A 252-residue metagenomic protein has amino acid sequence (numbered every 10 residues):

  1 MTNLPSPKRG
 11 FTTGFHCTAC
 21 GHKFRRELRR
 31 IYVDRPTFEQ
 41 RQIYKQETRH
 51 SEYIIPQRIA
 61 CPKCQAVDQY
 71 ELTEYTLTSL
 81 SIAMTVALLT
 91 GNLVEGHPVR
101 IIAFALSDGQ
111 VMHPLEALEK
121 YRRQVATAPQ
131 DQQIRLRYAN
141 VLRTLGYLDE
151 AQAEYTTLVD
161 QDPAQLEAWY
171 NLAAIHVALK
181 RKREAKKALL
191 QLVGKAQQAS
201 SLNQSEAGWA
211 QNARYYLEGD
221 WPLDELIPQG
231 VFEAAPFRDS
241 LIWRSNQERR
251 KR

Functional and structural regions predicted by a protein language model:
M1-E116: Long, contiguous interaction/recruitment modules in multidomain scaffold/adaptor proteins
A174-S201, Q211-Y215, P228-A234: TPR/TPR-like (Sel1-like) alpha-helical repeat modules
